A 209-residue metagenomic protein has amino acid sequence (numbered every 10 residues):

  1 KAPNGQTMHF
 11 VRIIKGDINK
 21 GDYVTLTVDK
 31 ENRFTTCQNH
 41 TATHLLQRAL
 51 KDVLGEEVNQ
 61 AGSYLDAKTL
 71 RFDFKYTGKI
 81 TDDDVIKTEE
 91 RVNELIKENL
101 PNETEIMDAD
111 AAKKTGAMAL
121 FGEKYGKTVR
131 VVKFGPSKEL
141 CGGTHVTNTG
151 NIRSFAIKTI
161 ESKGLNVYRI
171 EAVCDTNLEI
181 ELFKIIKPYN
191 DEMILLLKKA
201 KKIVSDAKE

Functional and structural regions predicted by a protein language model:
K1-E209: A glycine- and charged-residue-rich anion-binding loop/surface
